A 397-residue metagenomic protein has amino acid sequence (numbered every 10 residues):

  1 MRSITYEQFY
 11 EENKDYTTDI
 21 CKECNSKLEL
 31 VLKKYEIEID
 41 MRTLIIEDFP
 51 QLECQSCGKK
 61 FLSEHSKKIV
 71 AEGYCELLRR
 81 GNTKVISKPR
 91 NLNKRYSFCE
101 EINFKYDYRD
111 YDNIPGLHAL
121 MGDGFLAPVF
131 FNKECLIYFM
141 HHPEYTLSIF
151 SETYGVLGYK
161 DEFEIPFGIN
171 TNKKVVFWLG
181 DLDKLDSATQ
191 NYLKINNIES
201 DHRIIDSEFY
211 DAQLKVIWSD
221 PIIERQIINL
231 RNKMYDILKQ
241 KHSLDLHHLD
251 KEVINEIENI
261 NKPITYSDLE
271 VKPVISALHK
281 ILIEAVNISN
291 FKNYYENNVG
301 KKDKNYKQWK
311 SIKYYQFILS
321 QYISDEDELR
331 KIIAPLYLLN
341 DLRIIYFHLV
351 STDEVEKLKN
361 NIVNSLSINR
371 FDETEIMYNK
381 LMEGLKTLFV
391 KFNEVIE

Functional and structural regions predicted by a protein language model:
E7-E11, G58-K60, E64-I69, L78-L338 (+3 more regions): Amphipathic alpha-helical interface elements
D15-T18, Q51: Residues immediately within or flanking Cys/His clusters that coordinate Zn2+ in small zinc-binding modules
C21-C24, C54: Short cysteine-rich clusters marking metal-coordination/redox-active sites
N25-L28, F61: Cys/His-rich microdomains that often coordinate metals
L32-E38, S66-E72: Short cysteine/histidine-rich zinc-coordinating motifs and their immediately flanking basic loops
I37-Q51: Short linker/helix segments within small regulatory modules
R343-Y346: C-terminal amphipathic alpha-helical interaction region
K357-F371: Acidic, Ser/Thr/Gly/Pro-rich intrinsically disordered interaction regions
